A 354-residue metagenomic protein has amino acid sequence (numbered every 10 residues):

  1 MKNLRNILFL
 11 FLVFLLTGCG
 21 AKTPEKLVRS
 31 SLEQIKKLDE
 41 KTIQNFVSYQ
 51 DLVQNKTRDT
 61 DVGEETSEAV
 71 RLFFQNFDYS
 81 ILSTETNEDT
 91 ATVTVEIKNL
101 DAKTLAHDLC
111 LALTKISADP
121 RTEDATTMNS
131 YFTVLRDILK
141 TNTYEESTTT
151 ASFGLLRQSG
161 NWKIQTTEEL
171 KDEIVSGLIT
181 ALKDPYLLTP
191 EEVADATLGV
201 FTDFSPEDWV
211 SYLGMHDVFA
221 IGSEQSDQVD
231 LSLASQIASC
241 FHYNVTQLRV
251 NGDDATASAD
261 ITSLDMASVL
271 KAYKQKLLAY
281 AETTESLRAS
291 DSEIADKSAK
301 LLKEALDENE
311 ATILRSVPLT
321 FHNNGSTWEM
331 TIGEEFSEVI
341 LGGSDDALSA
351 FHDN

Functional and structural regions predicted by a protein language model:
M1-L8: Bacterial N-terminal signal peptides that target proteins for export
L16-G18: C-terminal motif of bacterial Sec signal peptides marking the signal peptidase cleavage site
G20-N76, S80, S176-T246, S268: Core segments of small alpha/beta cavity-forming domains
K41, L100-A102, P206-E207, L264-M266 (+1 more regions): Primarily extracytoplasmic ectodomains and periplasmic/lumenal surface modules that are beta-strand-rich
V62-I138, V229-A305: Surface-exposed, charged secondary-structure patches
L111-K183, A279-A289, E293, T312-D353: Short beta-strand edge/turn micro-motifs at domain boundaries
K300-V317: Short, solvent-exposed, Trp/other aromatic-anchored flexible loops in extracytoplasmic proteins
